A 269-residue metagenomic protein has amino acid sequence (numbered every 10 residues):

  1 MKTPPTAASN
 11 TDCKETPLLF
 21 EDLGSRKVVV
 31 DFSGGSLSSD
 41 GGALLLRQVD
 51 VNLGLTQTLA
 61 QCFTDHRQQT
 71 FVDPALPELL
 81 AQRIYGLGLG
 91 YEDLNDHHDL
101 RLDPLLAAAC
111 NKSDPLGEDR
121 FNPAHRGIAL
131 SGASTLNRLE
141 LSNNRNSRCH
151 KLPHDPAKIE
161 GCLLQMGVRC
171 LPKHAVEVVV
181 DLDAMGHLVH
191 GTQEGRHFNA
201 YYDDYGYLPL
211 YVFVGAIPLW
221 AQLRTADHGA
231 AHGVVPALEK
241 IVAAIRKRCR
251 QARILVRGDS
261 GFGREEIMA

Functional and structural regions predicted by a protein language model:
M1-G229, V235-R250: Dynamic "connector" segments at or just before major functional cores
D183, A252-F262: Acidic/histidine-rich, metal-coordinating catalytic segments
F262, E266-A269: Gly/Pro-rich turn-and-neighbor structural signature
